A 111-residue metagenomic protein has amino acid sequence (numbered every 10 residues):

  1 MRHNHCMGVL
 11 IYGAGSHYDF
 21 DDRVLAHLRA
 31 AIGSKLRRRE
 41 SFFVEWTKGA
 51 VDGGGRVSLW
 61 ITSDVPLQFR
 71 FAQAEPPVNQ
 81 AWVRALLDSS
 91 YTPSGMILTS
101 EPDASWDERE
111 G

Functional and structural regions predicted by a protein language model:
R2-D21: Short, extreme N-terminal segment that most often corresponds to the first beta-strand
Y18, E40-A72: Short, structured protein-protein interaction patches enriched in aromatics and acidic/basic residues, typified by
D22-H27: Positively charged
K35-R37: Soluble sensory domains of the PAS superfamily and closely related sensory modules
A74-G111: Mixed-charge, glycine-accented linear interaction segment located at domain edges/termini
